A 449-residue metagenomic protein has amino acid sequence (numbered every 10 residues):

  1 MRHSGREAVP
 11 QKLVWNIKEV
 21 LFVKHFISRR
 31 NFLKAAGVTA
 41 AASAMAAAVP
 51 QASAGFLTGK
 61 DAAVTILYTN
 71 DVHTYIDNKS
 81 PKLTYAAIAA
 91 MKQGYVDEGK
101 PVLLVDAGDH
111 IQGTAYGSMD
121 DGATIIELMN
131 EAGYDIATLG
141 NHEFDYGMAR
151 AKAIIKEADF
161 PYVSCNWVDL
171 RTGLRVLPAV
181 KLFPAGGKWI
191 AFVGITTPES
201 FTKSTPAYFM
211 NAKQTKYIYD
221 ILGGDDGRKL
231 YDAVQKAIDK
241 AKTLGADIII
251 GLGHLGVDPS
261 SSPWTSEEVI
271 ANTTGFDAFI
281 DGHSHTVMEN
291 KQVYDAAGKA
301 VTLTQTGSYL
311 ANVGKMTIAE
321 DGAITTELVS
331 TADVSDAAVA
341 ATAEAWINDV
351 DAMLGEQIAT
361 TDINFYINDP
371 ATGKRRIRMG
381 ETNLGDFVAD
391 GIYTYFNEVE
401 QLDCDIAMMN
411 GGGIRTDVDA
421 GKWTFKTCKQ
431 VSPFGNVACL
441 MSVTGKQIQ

Functional and structural regions predicted by a protein language model:
M1-R2, V23: N-terminal secretory signal peptides that target proteins for export/translocation
R2-H3, A8-P10: N-terminal amphipathic/hydrophobic targeting modules at extreme N-termini, encompassing cleavable Sec/SRP-type signal
V9, L13, I17-K18, F22-V64 (+4 more regions): Non-catalytic terminal accessory segments
K24-G37, G55-D333, M379, L384-T394 (+2 more regions): Acidic, metal/ion-coordinating pockets
V49, Y231, D336-A337: Polar helix-capping/helix-linker motif
A332, A338-V339: Membrane-proximal interfacial segments on either side of biological membranes
